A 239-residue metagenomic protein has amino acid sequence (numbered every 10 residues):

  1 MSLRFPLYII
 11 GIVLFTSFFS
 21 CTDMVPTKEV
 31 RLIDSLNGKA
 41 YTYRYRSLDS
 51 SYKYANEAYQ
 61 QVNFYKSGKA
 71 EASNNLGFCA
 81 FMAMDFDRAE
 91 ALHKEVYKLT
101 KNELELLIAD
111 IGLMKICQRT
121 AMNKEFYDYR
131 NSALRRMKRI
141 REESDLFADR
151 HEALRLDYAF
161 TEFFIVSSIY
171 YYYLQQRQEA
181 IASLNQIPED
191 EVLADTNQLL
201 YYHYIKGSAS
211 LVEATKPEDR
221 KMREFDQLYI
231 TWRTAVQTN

Functional and structural regions predicted by a protein language model:
M1-I9: Bacterial N-terminal signal peptides that target proteins for export
I9-S17: Bacterial N-terminal signal peptides
S20-N239: A "functional boundary" signal
